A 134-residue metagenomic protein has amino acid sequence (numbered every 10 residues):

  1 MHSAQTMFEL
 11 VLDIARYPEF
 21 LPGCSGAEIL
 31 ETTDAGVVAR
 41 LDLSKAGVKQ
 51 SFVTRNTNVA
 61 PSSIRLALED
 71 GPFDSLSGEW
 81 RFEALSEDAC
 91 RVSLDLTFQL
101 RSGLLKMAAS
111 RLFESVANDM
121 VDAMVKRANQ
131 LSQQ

Functional and structural regions predicted by a protein language model:
M1-D34, Q130, Q134: Hydrophobic ligand-binding cavity/cleft-lining segments
T6-L10, D70-P72, F113-E114: Alpha-helical interaction segments
P18-E19, G26-T33, L43-R91, T97-Q99 (+1 more regions): Hydrophobic-ligand binding "helix-grip"
L100, L104-Q134: A conserved amphipathic terminal alpha-helix motif
